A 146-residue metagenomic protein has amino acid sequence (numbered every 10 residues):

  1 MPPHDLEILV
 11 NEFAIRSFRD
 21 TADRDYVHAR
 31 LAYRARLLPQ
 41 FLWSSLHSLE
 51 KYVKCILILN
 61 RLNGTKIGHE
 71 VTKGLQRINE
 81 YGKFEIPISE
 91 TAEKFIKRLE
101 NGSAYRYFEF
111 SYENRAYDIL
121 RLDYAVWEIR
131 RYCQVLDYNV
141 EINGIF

Functional and structural regions predicted by a protein language model:
M1-V10, R16-S17, L57, R61-F146: Long, charged low-complexity segments
I15-F18, L38-P39: Active-site metal-coordination segments of metallo-dependent hydrolases
R19-D20, Y33: Short helix-capping and inter-helix turn/linker motifs at the boundaries of alpha-helical repeat units
A22, F41, I119-L122: Hydrophobic packing residues in well-ordered alpha-helices of helical domains and bundles
Y26, Y33-R34: Hydrophobic/aromatic side-chain positions at a characteristic register within alpha-helices of tetratricopeptide repeats
R30, L38-I58: Short, hydrophobic, well-ordered secondary-structure elements
A35-P39, G64-T65: Short, surface-exposed loop/turn segments at secondary-structure junctions
